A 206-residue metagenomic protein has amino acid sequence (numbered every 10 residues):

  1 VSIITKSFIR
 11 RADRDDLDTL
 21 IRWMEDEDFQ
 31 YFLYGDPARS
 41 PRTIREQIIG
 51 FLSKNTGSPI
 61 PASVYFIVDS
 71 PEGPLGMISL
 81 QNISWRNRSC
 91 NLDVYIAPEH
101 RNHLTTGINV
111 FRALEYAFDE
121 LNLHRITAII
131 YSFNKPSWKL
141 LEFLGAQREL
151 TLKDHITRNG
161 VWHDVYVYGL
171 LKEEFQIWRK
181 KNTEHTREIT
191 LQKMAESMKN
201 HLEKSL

Functional and structural regions predicted by a protein language model:
V1-L17, M24-D26, D69-L206: Acyl-donor (CoA/ACP) binding surface of acyl/acetyltransferases
D26-F29, G57: Short helix-loop boundary/capping segments at the starts of domains
D28-L52: Conserved GNAT-fold acetyl-CoA-binding loop/helix
Y31-L33, S63, W178: Short, hydrophobic secondary-structure boundary micro-motifs
Y34, S58-P61, H124, N182: Short, polar/charged, Gly/Pro-enriched helix-capping and turn/loop motifs at alpha-helix termini and inter-helix linkers
L52-I67: A short helix-loop-beta-strand connector motif used in the catalytic cores of GNAT acetyltransferases and, in some
